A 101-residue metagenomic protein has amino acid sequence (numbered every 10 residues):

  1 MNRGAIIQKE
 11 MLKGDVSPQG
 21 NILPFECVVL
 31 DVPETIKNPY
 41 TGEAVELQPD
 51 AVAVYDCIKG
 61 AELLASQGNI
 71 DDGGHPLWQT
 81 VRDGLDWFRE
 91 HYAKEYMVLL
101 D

Functional and structural regions predicted by a protein language model:
G4-A61: N-terminal acidic leader/helix
E43-R89: Acidic, low-complexity, intrinsically disordered interaction modules
V98-D101: Short acidic DE-rich linear segments
